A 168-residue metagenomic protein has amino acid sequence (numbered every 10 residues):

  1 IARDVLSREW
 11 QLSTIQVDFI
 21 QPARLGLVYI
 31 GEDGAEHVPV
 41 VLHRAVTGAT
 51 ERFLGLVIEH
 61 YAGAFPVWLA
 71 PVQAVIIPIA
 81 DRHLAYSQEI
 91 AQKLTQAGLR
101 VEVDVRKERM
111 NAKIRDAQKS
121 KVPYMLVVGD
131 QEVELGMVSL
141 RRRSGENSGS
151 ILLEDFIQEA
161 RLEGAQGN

Functional and structural regions predicted by a protein language model:
I1-N168: NTP/phosphate- and nucleic-acid-binding module
